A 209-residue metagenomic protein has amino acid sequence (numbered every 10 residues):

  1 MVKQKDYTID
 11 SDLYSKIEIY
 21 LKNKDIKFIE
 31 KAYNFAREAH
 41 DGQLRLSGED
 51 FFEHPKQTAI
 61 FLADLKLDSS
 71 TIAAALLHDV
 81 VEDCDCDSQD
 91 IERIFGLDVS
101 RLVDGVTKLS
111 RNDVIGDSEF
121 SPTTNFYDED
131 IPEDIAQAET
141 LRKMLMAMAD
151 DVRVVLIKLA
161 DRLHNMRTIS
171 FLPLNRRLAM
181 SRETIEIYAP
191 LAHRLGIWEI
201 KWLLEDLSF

Functional and structural regions predicted by a protein language model:
M1-F209: Active-site helical microenvironments for divalent-metal-assisted chemistry
